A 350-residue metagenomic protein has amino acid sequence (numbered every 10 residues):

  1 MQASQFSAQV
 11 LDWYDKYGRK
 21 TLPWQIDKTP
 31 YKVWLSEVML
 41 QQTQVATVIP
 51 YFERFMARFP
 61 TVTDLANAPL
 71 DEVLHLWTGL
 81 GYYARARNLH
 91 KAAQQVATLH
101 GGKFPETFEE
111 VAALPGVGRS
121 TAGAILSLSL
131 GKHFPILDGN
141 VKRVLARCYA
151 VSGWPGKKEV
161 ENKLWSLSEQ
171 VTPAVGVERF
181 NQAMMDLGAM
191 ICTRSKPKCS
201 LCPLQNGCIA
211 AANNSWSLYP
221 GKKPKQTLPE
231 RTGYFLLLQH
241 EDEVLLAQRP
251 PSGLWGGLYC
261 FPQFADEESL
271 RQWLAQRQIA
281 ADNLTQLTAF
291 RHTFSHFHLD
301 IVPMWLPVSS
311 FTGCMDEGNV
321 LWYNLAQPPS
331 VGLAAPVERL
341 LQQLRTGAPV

Functional and structural regions predicted by a protein language model:
M1-K20, Q25-I26, A189-V350: Intrinsically disordered, low-complexity, charged terminal extensions of DNA damage-control enzymes
Q2-S4, A8-S200, L204-S217, E230 (+1 more regions): Catalytic cores of DNA base-excision repair glycosylases
